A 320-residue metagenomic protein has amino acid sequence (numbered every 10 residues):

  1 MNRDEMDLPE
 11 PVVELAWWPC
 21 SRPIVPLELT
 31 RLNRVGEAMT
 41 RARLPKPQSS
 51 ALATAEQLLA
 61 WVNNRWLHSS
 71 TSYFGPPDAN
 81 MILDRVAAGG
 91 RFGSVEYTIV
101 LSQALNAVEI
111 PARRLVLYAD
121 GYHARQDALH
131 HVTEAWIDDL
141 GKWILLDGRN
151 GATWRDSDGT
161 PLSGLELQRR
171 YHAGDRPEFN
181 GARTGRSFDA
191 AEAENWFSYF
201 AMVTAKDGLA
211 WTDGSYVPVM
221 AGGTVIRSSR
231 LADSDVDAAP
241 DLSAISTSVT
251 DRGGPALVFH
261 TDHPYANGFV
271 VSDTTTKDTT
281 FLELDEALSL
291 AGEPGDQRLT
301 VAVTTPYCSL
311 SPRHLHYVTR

Functional and structural regions predicted by a protein language model:
N2-G93, I99: Secondary-structure boundary elements
S49, T54, A60, I99-E178: Hydrophobic/aromatic-rich core segments of domains that either
S72, M81, I137-I226: Active-site rim recognition segments
W211-V258, D262, R320: Short, compositionally biased P/S/T/A/G/V-rich stretches that sit at domain boundaries
T276-L284: Short beta-strand segments within Ig-like beta-sandwich modules, predominantly Fibronectin type-III
L288-Q297: Surface-exposed, short loops/turns at beta-strand junctions within beta-sandwich domains
V301-T305: Conserved structural position at the C-terminal beta-strand of extracellular beta-sandwich adhesion modules
P306-R320: Edge beta-strands of extracellular beta-sandwich domains
